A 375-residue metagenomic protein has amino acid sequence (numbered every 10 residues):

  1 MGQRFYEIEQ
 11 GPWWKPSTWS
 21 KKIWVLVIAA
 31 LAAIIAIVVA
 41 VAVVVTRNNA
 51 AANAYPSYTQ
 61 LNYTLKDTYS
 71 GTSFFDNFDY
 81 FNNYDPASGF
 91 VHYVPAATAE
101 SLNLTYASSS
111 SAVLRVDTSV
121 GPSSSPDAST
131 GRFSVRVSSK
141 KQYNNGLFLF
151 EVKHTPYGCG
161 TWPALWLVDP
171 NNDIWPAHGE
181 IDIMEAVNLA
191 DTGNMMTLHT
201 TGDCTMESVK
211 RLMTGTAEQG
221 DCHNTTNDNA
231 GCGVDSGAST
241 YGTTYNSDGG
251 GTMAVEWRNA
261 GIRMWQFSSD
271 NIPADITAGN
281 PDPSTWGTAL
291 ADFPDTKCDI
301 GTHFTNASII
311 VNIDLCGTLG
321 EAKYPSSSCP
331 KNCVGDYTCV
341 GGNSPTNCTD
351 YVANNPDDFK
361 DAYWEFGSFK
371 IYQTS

Functional and structural regions predicted by a protein language model:
M1-I23: Intrinsically disordered, low-complexity terminal tails of fungal membrane proteins
P16-I35, V41-L189, S269-D270, T277-A289 (+2 more regions): Low-complexity, Ser/Thr/Pro/Gly-rich disordered linker/stalk regions
Q142, Y157, D173, S236-G237 (+1 more regions): Short, glycine/acidic-rich beta->alpha junctions
H154, E185, T200-G202, E256 (+1 more regions): Short, structured patches in soluble enzyme cores that scaffold and shape functional sites
P176-Y245, D314-E321, V334, N343-D350: Glycine-aromatic-enriched beta-strand/loop faces of beta-sandwich-type recognition domains, especially lectin-like
T240-T243, G250-M253, K297-D299, N355-D357: Generic recognition of flexible, low-complexity loop/linker segments
S247-R263, F267-D270: Localized edge beta-strand/strand-to-loop motifs within extracellular or lumenal beta-rich domains
F293: Conserved His + Asp/Glu catalytic blocks
